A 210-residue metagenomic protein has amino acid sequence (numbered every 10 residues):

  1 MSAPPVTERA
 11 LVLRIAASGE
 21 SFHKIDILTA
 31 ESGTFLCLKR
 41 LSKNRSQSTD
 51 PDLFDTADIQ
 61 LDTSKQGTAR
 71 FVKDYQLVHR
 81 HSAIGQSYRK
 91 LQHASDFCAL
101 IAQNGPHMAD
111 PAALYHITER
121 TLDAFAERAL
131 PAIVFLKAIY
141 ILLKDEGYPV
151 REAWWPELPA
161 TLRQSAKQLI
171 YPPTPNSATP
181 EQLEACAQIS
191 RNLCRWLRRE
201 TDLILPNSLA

Functional and structural regions predicted by a protein language model:
M1-H23, L28-A210: Non-catalytic alpha-helical scaffolds and adjoining flexible linkers that form interface surfaces for assembly
